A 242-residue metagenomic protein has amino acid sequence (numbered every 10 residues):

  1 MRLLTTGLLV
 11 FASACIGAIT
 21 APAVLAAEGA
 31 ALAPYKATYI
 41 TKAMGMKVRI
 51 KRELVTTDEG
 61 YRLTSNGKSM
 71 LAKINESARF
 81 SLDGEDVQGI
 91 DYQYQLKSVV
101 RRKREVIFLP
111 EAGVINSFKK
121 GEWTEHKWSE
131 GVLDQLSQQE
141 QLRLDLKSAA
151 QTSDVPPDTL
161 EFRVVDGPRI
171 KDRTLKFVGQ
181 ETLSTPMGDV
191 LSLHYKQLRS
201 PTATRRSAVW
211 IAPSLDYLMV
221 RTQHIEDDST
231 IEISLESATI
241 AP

Functional and structural regions predicted by a protein language model:
M1-L4: Positively charged n-region of N-terminal signal peptides that target proteins for export
G7-A18: Bacterial N-terminal signal peptides
A27-E111, Q151-P242: Acidic, serine/threonine-rich low-complexity disordered tracts
I115-L142: Acidic/charged, solvent-exposed loop-and-adjacent secondary-structure segments enriched in E/D, K/R, S/T, and G/P
S137-T159: Hydrophobic, often amphipathic alpha-helical segments used for membrane interaction and targeting
